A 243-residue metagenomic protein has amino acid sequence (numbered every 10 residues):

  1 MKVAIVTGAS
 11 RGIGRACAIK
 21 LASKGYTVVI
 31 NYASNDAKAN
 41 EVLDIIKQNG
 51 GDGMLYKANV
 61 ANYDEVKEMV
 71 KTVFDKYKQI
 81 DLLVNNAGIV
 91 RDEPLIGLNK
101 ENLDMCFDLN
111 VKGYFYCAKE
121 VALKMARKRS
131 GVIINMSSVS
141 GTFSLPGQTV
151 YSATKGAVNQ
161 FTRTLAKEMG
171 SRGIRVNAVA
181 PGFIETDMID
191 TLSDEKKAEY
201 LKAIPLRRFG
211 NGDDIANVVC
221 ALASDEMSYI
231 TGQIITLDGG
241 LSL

Functional and structural regions predicted by a protein language model:
S10-G12: Conserved glycine-rich cofactor-binding loop
P94-L95, N102-F107, I189, K196 (+1 more regions): Substrate-binding pocket helix/loop in short-chain dehydrogenase/reductase
I96, F143-T149, S171-R172, R207 (+1 more regions): Active-site loop immediately N-terminal to the catalytic Tyr-X3-Lys motif of short-chain dehydrogenase/reductase
F115, S130, R208-L237, S242: C-terminal substrate-recognition "lid" of short-chain dehydrogenase/reductases
A118, T154, T162: Active-site helix of classical SDR
L123, K167-S171, S228: Alpha-helical segment proximal to the catalytic Tyr-Lys
S138: Residue(s) in the substrate-gating loop at a strand-loop-helix junction that position the organic substrate next
